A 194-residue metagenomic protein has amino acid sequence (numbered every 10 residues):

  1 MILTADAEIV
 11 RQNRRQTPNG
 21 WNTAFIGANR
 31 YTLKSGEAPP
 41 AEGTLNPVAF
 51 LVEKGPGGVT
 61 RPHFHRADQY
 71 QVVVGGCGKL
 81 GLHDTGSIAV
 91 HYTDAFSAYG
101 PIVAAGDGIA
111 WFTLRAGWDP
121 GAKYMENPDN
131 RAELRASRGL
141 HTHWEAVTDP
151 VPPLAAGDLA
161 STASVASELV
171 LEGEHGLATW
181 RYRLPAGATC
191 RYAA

Functional and structural regions predicted by a protein language model:
M1-T44, Y124-W180: A short, N-terminal "cap"/entry segment at the start of jelly-roll beta-barrel domains of the cupin/DSBH fold
A49-E53, Y70-V72, V90-Y92, T179-R183: Conserved hydrophobic/aromatic beta-strand scaffold that supports enzyme active sites
L51-V52, V73-G76, F112-L114: Short, well-ordered beta-strand segments in beta-rich or mixed alpha/beta enzyme and ligand-binding folds
G55, H65-H83, S87, A186 (+1 more regions): Glycine- and acidic-residue-biased ligand/ion/polar-headgroup-sensing regions
K79-P101: Short acidic-glycine-tyrosine-enriched beta hairpin
V90-T93, G106-Y124: A short hydrophobic beta-strand segment most commonly corresponding to one strand of the jelly-roll/cupin
